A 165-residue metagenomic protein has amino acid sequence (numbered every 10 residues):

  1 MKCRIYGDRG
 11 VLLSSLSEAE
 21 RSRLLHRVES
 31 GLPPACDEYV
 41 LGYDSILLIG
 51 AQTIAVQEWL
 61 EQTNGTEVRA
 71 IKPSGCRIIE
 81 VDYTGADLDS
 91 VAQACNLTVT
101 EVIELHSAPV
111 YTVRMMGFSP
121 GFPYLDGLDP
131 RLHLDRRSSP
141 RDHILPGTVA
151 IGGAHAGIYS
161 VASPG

Functional and structural regions predicted by a protein language model:
M1-G165: Glycine-rich active-site loops that engage anionic ligands at enzyme catalytic sites
